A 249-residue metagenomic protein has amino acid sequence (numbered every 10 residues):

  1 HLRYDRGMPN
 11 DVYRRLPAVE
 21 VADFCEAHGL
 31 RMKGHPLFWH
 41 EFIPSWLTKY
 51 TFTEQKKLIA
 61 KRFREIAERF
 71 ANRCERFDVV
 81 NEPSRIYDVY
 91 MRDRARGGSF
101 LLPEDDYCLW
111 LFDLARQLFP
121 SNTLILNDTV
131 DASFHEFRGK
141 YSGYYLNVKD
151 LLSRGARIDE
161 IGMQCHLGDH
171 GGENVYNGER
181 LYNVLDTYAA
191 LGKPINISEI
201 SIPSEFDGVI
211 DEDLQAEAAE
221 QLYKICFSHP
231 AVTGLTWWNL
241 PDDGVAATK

Functional and structural regions predicted by a protein language model:
H1-P9, P17-D131, S204: Substrate-binding cleft and catalytic face of glycoside hydrolase catalytic domains, especially the flexible beta-alpha
G7-N10, L47-Y50, H135-G139, G172-Y176 (+1 more regions): Short, solvent-exposed loop/turn segments at secondary-structure boundaries
L16-V21, K61-R62, L102-L114, V130 (+3 more regions): Alpha-helical scaffolding within the catalytic cores of extracellular/periplasmic polymer-degrading hydrolases
R31-K33, C74-D78, S121-I125, R157-G162 (+2 more regions): Structural preference for beta-strand elements that scaffold enzyme active sites
P36-I43, T123-H135, M163-G172, Y188-A219 (+1 more regions): Active-site clefts of carbohydrate-active enzymes
W46-F63, Y90-A95, F134-L152, E212-K224 (+1 more regions): Short, electropositive alpha-helical surface patch
Q55, E65-E75, V148-E160, Q221-L235 (+1 more regions): Structural recognition of alpha->loop->beta junctions
V89-G97, H166-V184, E205-G208: Substrate-binding surface in catalytic domains of secreted glycosidases
